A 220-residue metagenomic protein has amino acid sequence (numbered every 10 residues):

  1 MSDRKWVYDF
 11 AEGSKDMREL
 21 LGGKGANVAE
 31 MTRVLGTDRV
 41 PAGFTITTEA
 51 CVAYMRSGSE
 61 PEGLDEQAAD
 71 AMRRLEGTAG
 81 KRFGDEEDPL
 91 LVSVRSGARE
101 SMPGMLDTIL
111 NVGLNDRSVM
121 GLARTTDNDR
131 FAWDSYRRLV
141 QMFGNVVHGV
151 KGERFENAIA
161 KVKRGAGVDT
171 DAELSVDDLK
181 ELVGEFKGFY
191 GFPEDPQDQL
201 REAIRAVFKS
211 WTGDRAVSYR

Functional and structural regions predicted by a protein language model:
M1-R220: Nucleotide/phosphate-binding sheet-loop regions of phosphoryl- and nucleotidyl-transfer enzymes
